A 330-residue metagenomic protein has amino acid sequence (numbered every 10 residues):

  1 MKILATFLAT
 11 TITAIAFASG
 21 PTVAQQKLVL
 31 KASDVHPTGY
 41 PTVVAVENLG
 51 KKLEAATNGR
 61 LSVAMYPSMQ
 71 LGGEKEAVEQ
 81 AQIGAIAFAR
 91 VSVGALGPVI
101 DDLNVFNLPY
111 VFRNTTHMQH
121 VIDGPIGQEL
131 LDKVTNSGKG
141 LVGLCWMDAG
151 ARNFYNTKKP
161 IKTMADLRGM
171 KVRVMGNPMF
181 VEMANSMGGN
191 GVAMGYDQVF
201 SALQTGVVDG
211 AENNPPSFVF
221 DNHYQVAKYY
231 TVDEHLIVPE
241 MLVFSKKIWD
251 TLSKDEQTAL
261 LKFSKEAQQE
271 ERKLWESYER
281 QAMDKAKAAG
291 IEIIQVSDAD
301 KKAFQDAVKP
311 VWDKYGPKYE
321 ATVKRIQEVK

Functional and structural regions predicted by a protein language model:
M1-T6: Positively charged n-region of N-terminal signal peptides that target proteins for export
F7-A16: Bacterial N-terminal signal peptides
F17-A24: Sec/Tat signal peptide C-region and signal peptidase I cleavage site
Q25-M118, I126, V134-K330: N-terminal secretory/targeting leader peptides
L130: Basic phosphate/pyrophosphate-binding loop/patch that engages nucleotide-derived ligands
